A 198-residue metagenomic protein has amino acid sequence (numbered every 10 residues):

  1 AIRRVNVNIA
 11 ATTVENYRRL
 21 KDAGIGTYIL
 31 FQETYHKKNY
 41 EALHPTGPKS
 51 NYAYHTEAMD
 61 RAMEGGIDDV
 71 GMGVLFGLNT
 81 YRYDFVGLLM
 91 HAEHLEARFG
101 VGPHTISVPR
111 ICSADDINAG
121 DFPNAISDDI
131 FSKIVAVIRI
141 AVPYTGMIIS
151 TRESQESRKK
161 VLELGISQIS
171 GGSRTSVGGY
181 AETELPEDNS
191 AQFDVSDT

Functional and structural regions predicted by a protein language model:
A1, N16, Y54-A58, L88-L95 (+3 more regions): A general structural detector for well-ordered alpha-helical segments in enzyme core domains, enriched
A1-A62, D69-G71, F76, G100-S107: Core AdoMet radical
I9-T13, T34-H36, F76-T80, R110-A114 (+2 more regions): Active-site-proximal loop/turn and secondary-structure-junction residues that shape catalytic pockets, frequently
T13-D22, D68, N79-H94, S154-L164: Catalytic cores of alpha/beta
K21-Y28, G66-D68, P143, E163-S170: Glycine-enriched alpha-helix->loop->beta-strand junction motifs that scaffold or abut catalytic
L30, A62, A92, I138 (+1 more regions): Conserved, mostly hydrophobic/aromatic
A42-L43, Y81-D84, G120-F122: Short, solvent-exposed loop/turn segments at secondary-structure boundaries
V86, A97-T198: Auxiliary Fe-S-binding modules of radical SAM enzymes
